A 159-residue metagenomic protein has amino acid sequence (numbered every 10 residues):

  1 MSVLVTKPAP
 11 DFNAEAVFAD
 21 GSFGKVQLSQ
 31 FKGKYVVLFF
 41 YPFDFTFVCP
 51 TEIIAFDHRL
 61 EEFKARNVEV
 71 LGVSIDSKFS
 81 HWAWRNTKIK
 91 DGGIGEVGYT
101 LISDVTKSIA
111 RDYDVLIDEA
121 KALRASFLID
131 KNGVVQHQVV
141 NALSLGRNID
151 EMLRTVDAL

Functional and structural regions predicted by a protein language model:
M1-L159: Chalcogenol-based redox active-site neighborhoods
